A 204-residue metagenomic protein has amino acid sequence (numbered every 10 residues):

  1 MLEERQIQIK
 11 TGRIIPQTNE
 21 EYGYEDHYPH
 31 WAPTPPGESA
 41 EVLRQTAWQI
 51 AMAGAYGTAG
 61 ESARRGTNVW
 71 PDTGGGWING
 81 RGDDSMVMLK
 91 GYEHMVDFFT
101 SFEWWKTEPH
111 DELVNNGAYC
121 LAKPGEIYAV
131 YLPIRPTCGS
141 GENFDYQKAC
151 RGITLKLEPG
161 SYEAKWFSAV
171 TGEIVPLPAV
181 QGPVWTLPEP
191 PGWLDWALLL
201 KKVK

Functional and structural regions predicted by a protein language model:
M1-E3: Extracellular/periplasmic bilobed ligand-binding domains
Q6, I14-Q17, E25-H27, S39-P178 (+1 more regions): Aromatic- and carboxylate-lined catalytic core of secreted/periplasmic carbohydrate-active enzymes
I9: Extended glycan-interaction surfaces of carbohydrate-active proteins
H30-G37: The substrate-binding groove and active-site-proximal loops of carbohydrate-active enzymes, especially glycoside
P183-W185: Short strand-edge motifs at loop-to-beta-strand transitions and within beta-strands of extracellular beta-rich domains
